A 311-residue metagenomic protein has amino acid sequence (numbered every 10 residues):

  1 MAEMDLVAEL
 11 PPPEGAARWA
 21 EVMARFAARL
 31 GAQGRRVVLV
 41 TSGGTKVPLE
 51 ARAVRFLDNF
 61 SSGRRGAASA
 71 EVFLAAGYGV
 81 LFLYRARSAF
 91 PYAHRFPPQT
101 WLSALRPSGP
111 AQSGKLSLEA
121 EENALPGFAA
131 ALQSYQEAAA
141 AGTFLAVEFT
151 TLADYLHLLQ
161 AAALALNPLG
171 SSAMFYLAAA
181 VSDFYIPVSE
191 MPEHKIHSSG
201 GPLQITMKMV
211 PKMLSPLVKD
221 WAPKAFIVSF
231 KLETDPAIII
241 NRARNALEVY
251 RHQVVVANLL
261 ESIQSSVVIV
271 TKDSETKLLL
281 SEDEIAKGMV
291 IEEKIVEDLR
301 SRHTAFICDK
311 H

Functional and structural regions predicted by a protein language model:
M1-H311: A cross-family phosphate/adenosyl-ligand binding-site feature
